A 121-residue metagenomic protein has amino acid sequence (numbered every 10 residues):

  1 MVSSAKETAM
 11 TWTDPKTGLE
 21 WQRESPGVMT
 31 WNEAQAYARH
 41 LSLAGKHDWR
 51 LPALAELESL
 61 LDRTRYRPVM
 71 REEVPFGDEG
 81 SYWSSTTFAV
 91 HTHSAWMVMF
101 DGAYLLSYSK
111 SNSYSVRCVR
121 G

Functional and structural regions predicted by a protein language model:
M1-W49, M97, C118: Extracellular adhesion/carbohydrate-recognition regions
S4-K6, P75-F76, K110-S111: Short solvent-exposed loop/turn micro-motifs enriched in small/polar/acidic residues
V28-M29, A103-S107: Short, surface-exposed beta-strand/loop "edge" segments at domain boundaries and coil↔beta transitions
Q35-D48, L54-G102, R120-G121: An exposed tryptophan-centered "aromatic clamp" motif
S81, S107-G121: Short, structured beta-strand segments at or near domain termini in extracellular proteins/domains
